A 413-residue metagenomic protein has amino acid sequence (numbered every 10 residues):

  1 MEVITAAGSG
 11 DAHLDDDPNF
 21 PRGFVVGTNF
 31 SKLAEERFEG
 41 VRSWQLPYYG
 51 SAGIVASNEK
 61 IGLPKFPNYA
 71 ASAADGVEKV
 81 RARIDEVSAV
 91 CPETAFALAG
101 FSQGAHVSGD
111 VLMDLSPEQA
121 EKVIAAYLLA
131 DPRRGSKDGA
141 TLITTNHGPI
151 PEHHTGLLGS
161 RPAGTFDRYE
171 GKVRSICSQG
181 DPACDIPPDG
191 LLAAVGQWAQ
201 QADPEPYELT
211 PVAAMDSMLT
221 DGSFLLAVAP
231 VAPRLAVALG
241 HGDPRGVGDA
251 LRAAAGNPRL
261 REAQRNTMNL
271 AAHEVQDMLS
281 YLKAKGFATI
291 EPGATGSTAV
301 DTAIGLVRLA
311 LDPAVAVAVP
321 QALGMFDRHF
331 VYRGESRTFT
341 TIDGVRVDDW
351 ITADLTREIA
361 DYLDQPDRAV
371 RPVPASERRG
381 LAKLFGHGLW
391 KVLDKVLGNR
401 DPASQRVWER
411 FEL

Functional and structural regions predicted by a protein language model:
M1-E2: Extreme N-terminal starter segment of soluble prokaryotic enzymes
T5, D15-Q45, Y49-L63, A71-P92 (+1 more regions): Surface cap/lid and interfacial helix-loop subdomains adjacent to catalytic sites that gate substrate access
A7-D11: Active-site glycine-rich loops that stabilize anionic/oxyanionic intermediates across multiple enzyme folds
A12, G104, R134: Short, electropositive, low-hydrophobicity segments enriched in small/polar residues
L98-L112: Gly/Ala-rich beta-loop-alpha elbow adjacent to hydrolase catalytic centers
